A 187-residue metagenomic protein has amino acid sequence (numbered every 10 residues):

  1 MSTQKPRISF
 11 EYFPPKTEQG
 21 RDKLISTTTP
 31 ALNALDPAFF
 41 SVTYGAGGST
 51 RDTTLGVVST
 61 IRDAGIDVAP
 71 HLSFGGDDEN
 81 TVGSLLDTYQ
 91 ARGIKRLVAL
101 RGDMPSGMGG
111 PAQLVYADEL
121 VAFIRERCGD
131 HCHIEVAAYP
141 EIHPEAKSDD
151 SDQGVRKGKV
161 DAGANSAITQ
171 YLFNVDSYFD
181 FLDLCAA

Functional and structural regions predicted by a protein language model:
K5-S9, A38-S41, D67-H71, R96-V98 (+2 more regions): Structural preference for beta-strand elements that scaffold enzyme active sites
R7-L24, A46, V68-N80, H133-S151: Active-site mouth loops of central-metabolism enzymes
E11, F40, Y89, K159 (+1 more regions): Conserved, mostly hydrophobic/aromatic
E18-L32, T54, E79-D87, K147-G158: Short, acidic/polar
A34, G48-H71, L114-V136, F179-A187: Alpha-helix-loop-beta-strand connector modules within alpha/beta enzyme cores
P37-G56, G102-A112, S166-C185: Glycine-rich, proline-tolerant flexible connector loops at the mouths of alpha/beta enzymes
F74-A91, P111-Y116: Glycine-rich anion/phosphate-binding loops
V82, G129-A187: Active-site-adjacent structural elements that line small-molecule/cofactor binding pockets in enzymes
